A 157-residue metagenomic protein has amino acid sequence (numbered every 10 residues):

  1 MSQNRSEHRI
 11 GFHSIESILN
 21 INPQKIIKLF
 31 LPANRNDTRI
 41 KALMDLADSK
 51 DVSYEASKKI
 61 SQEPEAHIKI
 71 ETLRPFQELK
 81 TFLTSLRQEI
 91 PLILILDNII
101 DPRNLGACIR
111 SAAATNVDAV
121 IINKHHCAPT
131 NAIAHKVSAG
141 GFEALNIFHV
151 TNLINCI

Functional and structural regions predicted by a protein language model:
M1-L86: N-terminal positively charged helical leader segments and presequences
H13, L31, D48, V52 (+1 more regions): RNA substrate-binding interface of SAM-dependent RNA methyltransferases
